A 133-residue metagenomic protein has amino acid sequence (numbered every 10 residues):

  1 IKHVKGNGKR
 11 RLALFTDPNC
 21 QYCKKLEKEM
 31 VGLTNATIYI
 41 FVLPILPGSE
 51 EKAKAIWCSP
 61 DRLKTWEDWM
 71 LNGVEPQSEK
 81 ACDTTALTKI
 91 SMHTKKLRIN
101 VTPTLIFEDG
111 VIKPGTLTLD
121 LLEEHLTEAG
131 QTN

Functional and structural regions predicted by a protein language model:
I1-E51, D68-L71, E79-V101, L122-N133: Extracytoplasmic thiol/disulfide redox context detector
K52-M70: Acidic, Ser/Thr-rich peripheral helices and adjacent loops at domain boundaries
D61, C82-T85, L117: Short coil/turn linker and secondary-structure boundary residues
V74: Substrate-binding clefts and substrate-entry loops adjacent to catalytic sites of polymer-processing enzymes acting on
T94, V101-P114: A short, hydrophobic beta-strand/beta-hairpin element that forms part of a small beta-sheet core
T104, L119-D120: Post-signal/leader-peptide non-cytosolic segments of secretory proteins
P114-G115, L122: Short active-site-adjacent structural elements
